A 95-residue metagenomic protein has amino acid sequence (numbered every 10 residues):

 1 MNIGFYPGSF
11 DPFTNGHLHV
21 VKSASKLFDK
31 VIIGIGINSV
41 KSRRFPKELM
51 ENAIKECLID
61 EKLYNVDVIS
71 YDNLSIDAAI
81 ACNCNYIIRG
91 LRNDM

Functional and structural regions predicted by a protein language model:
M1-M95: Nucleotidyltransferase catalytic core that binds NTPs
